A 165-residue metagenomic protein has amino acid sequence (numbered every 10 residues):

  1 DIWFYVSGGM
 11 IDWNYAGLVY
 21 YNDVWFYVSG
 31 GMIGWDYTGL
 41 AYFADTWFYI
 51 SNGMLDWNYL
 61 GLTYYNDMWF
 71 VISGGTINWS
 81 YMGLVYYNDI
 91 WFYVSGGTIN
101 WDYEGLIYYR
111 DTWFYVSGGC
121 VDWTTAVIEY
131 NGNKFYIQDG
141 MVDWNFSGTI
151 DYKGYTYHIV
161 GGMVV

Functional and structural regions predicted by a protein language model:
D1-V165: Extracellular adhesion/carbohydrate-binding repeat motifs centered on closely spaced tryptophans
